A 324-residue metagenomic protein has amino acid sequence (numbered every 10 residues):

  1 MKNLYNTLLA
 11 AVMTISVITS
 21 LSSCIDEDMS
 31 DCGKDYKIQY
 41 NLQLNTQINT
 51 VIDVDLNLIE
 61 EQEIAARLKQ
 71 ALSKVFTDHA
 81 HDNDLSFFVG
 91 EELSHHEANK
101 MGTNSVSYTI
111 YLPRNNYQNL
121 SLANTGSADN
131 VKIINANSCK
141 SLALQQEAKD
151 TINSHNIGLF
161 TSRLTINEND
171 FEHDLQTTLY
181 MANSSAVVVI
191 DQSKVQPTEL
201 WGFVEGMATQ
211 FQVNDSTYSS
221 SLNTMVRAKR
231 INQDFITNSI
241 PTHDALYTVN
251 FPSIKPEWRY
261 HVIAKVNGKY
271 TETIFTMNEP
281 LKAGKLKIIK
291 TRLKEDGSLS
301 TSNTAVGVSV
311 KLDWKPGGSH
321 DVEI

Functional and structural regions predicted by a protein language model:
M1-I25: Sec-dependent bacterial lipoprotein signal peptides
V17-D53, G284, L312, P316-G317 (+1 more regions): Bacterial Sec-dependent N-terminal signal peptides
M29-R67, Y180-D191: A short, Gly/Thr-enriched small/hydrophobic beta-strand-prone motif that recurs across taxa
V54-F76, V131-I152: Mixed-charge, low-complexity intrinsically disordered segments
L68-K132, T198-K285, H320-I324: Tryptophan-paired
M101-G102, S127-D174, G268-S298: Structured interaction patches on ligand/partner-binding surfaces of diverse proteins
K149-P241: A sequence/structural signal for flexible, mid-protein segments enriched in small/helix-disrupting residues
K287-I324: Hydrophobic, glycine-enriched assembly/anchoring segments
